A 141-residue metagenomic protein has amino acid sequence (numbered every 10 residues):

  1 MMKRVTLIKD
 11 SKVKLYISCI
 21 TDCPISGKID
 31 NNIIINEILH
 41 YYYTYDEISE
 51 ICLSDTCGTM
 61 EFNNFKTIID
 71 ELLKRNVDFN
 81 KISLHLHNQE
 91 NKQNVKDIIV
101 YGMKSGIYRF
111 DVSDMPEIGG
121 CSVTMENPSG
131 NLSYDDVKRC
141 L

Functional and structural regions predicted by a protein language model:
M1-L141: Catalytic cores and adjacent flexible loops of soluble metabolic enzymes that perform enolate/carbanion chemistry on
